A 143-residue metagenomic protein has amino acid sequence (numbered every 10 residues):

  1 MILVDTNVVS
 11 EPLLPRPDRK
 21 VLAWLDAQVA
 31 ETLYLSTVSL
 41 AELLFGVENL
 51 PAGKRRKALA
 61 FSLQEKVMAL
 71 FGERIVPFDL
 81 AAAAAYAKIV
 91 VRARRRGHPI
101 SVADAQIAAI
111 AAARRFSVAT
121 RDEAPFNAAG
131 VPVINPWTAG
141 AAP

Functional and structural regions predicted by a protein language model:
M1-S39, E48-K66, G140-P143: Short, well-structured N-terminal submotif of metal-dependent ribonuclease cores
D5-T6, V21, L43, Y86 (+2 more regions): Generic structural signal for small/hydrophobic residues in well-ordered secondary structure, especially within
V8-V9, S39, A82, I107 (+1 more regions): Alpha-helix capping/helix-boundary segments
V9-S10, A41-L44, N127, I134: Nucleotide phosphate-binding site architecture
P15, R19, F61, E65 (+4 more regions): Generic detection of well-ordered alpha-helical segments
F45-P51, A69-R121: Active-site neighborhoods of divalent-metal-dependent phosphate/nucleic-acid chemistry enzymes
A108-P143: Acidic, PIN/NYN-like endoribonuclease modules and their adjacent C-terminal/linker elements
